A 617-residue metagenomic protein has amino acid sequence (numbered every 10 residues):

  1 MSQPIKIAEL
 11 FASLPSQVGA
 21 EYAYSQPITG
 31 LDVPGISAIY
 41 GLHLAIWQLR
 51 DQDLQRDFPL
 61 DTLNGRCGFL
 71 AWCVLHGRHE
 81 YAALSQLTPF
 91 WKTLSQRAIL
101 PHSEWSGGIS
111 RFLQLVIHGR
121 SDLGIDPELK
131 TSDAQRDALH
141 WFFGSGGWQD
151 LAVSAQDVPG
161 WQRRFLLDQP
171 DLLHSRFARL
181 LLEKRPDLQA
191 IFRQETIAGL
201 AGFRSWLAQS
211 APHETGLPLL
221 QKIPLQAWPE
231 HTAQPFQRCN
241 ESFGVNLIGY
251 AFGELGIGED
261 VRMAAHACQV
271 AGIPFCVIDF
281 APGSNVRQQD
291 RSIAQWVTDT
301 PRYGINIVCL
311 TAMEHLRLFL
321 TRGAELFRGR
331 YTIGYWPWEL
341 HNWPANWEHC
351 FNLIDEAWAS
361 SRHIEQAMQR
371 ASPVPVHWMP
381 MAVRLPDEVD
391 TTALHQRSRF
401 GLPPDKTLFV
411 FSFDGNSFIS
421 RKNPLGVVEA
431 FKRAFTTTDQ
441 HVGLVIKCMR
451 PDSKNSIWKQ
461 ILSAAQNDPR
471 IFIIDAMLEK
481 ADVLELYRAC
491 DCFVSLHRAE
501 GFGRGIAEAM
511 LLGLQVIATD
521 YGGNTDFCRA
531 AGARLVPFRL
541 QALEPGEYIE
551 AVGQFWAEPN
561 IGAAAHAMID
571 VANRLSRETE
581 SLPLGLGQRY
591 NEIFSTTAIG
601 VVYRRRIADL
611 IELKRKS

Functional and structural regions predicted by a protein language model:
F143, P224-F236, N246-I248, H266 (+2 more regions): Extended catalytic core of nucleotide-activated donor transferases of GT-like folds
G253, E259-A267, F275, L385-K480 (+1 more regions): Conserved catalytic-core segment of nucleotide-activated headgroup transferases in glycan assembly
D355-Q366, P373-T391: Donor nucleotide-sugar binding/catalytic pocket of nucleotide-sugar-dependent glycosyltransferases
L478-C490, L511, L543-G546: Short acidic alpha-helix that forms the nucleotide-activated donor recognition element in Leloir-type transferases
R498: Aromatic "clamp/platform" in nucleotide-sugar-dependent glycosyltransferases that forms part of the donor/acceptor
Q515-A518, R534-P537: Short hydrophobic beta-strand element within catalytic cores of glycosyltransferases and related nucleotide-activated
F555-P559, A563, L575-I607: A charged, aromatic-enriched C-terminal amphipathic alpha-helix characteristic of glycosyltransferases across folds
